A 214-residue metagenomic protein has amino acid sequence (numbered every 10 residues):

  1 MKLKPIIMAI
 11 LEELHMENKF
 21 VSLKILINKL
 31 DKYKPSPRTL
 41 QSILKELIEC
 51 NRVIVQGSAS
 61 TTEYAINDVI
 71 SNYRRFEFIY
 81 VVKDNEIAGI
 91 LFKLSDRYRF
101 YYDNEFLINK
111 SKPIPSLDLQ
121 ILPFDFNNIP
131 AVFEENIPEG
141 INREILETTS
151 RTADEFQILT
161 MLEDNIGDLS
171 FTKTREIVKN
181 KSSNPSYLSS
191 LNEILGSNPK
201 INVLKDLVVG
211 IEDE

Functional and structural regions predicted by a protein language model:
K2-P5, N18, K24, Y33-T39 (+2 more regions): Phosphate/dinucleotide-binding and metal-coordinating scaffold of catalytic cores in nucleotide-dependent enzymes
A9-E17: Short amphipathic alpha-helical elements of helix-turn-helix/winged-helix folds
I27-N28: The alpha-helix within a helix-turn-helix
